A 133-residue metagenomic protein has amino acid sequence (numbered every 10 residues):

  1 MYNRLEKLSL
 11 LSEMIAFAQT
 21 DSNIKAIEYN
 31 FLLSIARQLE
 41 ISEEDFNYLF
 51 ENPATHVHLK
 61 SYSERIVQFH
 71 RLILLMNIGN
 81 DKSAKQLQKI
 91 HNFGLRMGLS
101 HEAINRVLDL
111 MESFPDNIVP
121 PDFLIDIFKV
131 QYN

Functional and structural regions predicted by a protein language model:
M1-A18, N23-N133: Small-residue-enriched hydrophobic alpha-helices in membranes
